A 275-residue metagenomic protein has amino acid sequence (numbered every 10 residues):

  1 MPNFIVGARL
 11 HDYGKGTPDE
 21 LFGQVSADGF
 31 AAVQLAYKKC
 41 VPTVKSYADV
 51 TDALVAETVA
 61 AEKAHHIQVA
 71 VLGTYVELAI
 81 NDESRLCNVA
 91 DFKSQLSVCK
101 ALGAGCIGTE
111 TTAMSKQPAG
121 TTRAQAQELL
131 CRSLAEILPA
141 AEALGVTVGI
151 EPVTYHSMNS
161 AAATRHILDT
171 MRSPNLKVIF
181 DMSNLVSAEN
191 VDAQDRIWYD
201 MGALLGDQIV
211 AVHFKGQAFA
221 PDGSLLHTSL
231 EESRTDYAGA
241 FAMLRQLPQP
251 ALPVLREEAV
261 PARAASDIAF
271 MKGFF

Functional and structural regions predicted by a protein language model:
M1-A104, A135, S173, K177 (+1 more regions): N-terminal pre-domain/capping segments
M1-G7, G14-A31, K63, G103 (+1 more regions): Histidine-acidic metal/acid-base catalytic patches
R9-L10, S46-Y47, E83-S84, Q125-A126 (+4 more regions): A generic structural signal for short
D12-G14, Y37-K39, Y75-L78, T111-S115 (+4 more regions): Active-site-proximal loop/turn and secondary-structure-junction residues that shape catalytic pockets, frequently
D19-E20, K63-H65, I80-F180: Active-site acidic/histidine proton-transfer and metal-coordination neighborhood in alpha/beta enzyme cores
Q34-L35, V69-T74, G105-T112, V148-E151 (+1 more regions): Short beta-strand segments at enzyme active-site cores
V41-K45, L78-D82, S115-T121, V186-E189 (+1 more regions): A short acidic, helix-capping loop that chelates divalent metal ions and anchors anionic groups
A48-V55, R85-K93, R123-L134, A161-R165 (+2 more regions): Charged helix-capping and loop-helix junction motifs
